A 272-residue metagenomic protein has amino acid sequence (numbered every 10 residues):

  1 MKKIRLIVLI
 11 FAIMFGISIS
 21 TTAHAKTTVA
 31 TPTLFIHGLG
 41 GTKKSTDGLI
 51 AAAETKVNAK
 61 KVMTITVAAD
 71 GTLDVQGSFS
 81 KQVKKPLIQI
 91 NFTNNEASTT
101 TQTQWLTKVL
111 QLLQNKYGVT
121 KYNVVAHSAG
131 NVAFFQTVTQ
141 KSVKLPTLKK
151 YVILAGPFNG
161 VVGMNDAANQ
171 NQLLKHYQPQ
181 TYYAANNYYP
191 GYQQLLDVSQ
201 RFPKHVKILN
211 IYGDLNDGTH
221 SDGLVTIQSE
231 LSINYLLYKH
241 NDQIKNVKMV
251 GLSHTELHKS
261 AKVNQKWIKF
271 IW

Functional and structural regions predicted by a protein language model:
M1-K26, A30: Sec-dependent N-terminal signal peptides of Gram-positive bacterial secreted proteins and lipoproteins
H24-V125, A129-W272: Lipid deacylating catalytic domains
